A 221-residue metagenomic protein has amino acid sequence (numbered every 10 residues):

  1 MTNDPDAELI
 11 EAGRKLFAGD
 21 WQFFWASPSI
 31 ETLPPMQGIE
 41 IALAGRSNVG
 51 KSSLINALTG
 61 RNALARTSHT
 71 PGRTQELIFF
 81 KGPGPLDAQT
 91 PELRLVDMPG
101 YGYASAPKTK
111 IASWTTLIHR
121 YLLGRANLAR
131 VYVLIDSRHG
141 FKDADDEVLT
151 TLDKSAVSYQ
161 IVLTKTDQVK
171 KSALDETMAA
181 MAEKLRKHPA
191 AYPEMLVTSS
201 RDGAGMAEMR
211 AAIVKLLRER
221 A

Functional and structural regions predicted by a protein language model:
M1-Y103, R218: Conserved G1/Walker A P-loop phosphate-binding module
A18-I30, Q168-A221: Canonical P-loop GTPase G-domain recognition
E31, A63, Y103-A106, K142 (+2 more regions): Conserved protein kinase catalytic core
L33-G38, R73-F79, P85, L93 (+2 more regions): Switch II of P-loop NTPase G domains
G60-L64, G124, K154, K187 (+2 more regions): Conserved amphipathic alpha-helical interaction elements at protein-protein interfaces in regulatory, energy-coupling
F80, T164, M209: Residue-level signal for inorganic ion chemistry
D97, T164, S199: Active-site glycine-centered loops adjacent to acidic/histidine catalytic or metal-binding residues that shape
T116-P193: Conserved C-terminal guanine-recognition region of P-loop GTPase G domains, centered on the G4
